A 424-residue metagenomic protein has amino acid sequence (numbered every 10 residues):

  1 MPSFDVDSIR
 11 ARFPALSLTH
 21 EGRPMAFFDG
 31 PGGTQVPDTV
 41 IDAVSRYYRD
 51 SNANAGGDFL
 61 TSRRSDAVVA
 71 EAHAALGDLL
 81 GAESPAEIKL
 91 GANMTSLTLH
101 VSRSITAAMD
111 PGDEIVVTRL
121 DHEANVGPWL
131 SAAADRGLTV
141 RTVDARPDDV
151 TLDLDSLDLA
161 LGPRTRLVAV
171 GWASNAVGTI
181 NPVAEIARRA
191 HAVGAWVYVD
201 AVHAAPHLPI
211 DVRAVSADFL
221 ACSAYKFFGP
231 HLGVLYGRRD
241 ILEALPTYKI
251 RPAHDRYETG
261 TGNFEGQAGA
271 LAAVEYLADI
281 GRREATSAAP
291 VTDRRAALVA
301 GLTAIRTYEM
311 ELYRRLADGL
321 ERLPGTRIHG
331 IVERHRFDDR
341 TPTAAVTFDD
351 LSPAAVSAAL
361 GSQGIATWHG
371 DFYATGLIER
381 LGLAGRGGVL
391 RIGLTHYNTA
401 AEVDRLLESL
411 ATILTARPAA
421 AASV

Functional and structural regions predicted by a protein language model:
M1-V424: Pyridoxal 5′-phosphate
